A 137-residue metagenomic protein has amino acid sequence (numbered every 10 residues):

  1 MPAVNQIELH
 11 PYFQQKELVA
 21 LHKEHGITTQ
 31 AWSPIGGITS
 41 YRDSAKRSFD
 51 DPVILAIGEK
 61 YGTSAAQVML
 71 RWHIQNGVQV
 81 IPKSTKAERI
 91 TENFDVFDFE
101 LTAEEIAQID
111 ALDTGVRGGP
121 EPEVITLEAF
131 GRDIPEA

Functional and structural regions predicted by a protein language model:
M1-A137: Beta/alpha (TIM)-barrel catalytic core signal, keyed to glycine-rich beta->alpha loops juxtaposed to Asp/Glu that bind
